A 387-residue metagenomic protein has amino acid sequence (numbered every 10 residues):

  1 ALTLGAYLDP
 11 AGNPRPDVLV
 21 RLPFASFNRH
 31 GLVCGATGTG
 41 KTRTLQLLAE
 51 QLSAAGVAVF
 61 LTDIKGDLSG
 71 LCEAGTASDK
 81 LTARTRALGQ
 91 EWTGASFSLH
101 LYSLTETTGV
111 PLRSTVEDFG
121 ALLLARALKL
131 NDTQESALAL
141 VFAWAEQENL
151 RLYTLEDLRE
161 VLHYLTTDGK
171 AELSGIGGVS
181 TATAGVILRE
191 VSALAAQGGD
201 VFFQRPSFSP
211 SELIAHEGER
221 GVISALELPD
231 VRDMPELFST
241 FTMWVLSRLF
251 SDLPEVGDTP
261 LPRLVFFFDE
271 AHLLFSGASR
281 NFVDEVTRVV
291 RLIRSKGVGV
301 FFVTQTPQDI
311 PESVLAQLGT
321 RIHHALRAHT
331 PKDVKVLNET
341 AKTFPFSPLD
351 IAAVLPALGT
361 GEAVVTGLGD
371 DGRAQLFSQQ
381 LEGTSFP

Functional and structural regions predicted by a protein language model:
A1-L19: N-terminal pre-Walker A segment at the start of P-loop NTPase domains
L8, P14, S114-E117, I322 (+1 more regions): Conserved P-loop NTPase motor module
N13-P16, V20-N28, G218-E219, D258: Phosphate-binding P-loop
V33, T37, P307: The conserved Walker
K41: Conserved lysine of the Walker
L47-A49, C72-Q90, R288-A374: Conserved ATP-driven motor cores of ASCE-family P-loop NTPases powering translocation/secretion/packaging/pilus
A49-Q51, V57-A58, G66-R291, A357-G361 (+1 more regions): P-loop NTPase motor domains
T62, F267-F268, V303-T304: Hydrophobic residues in beta-strands of the RecA-like P-loop NTPase core, especially within AAA+ ATPase
